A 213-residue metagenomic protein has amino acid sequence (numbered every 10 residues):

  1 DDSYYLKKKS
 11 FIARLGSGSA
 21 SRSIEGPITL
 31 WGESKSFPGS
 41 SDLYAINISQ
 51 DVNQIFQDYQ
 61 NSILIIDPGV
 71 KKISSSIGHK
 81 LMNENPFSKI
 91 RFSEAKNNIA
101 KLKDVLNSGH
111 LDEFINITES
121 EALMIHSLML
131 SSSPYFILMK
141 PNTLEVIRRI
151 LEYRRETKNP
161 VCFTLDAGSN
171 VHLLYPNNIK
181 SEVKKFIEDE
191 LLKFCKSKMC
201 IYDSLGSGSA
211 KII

Functional and structural regions predicted by a protein language model:
D1-F56: Gly/Ser-rich oxyanion-binding loop with an adjacent helix/lid that shapes the negatively charged ligand pocket
Q50-I213: C-terminal nucleotide
